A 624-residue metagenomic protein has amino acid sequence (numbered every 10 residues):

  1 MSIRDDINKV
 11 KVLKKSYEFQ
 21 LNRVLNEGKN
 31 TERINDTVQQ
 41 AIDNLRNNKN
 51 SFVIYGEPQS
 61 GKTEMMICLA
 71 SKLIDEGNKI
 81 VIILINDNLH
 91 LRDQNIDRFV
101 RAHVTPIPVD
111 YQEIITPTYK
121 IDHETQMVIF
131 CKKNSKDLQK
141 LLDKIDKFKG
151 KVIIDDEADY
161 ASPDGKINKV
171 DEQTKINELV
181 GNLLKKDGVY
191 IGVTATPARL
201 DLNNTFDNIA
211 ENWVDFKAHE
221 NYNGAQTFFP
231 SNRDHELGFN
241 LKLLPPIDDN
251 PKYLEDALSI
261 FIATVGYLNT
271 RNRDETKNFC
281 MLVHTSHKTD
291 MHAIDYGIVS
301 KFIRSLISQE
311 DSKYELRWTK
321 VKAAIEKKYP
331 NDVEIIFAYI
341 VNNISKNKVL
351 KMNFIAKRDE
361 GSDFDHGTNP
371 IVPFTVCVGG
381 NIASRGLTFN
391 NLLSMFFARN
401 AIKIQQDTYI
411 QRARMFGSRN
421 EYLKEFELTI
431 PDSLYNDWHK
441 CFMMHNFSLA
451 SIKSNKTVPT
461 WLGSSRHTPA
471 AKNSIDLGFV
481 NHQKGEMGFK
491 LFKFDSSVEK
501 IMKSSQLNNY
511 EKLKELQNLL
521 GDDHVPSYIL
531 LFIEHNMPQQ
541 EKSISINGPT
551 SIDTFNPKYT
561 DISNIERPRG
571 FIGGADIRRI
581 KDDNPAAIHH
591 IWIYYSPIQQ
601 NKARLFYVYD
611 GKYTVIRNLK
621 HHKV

Functional and structural regions predicted by a protein language model:
N48-M66: Walker A/P-loop
T63-M65, N78-H103, H287: Conserved Walker A/P-loop ATP-binding site and its immediately adjacent core in helicase/helicase-like ATPase domains
I96-Q112, L138-Q139, G150-I153, K169 (+4 more regions): Conserved C-terminal RecA-like helicase domain
E113-E157, A161-N182, G379-G380: Conserved RecA-like ASCE ATPase "motif II neighborhood" in helicase/translocase motors
K149-D155, D159, D164-R271, C280-L282 (+1 more regions): Conserved P-loop NTPase catalytic core
D256-R273, K277-F279, T285-D290, H445-I546: C-terminal catalytic or substrate-handling cores of phosphate/nucleotide- and metal-cofactor-dependent proteins acting
I355-N436: Conserved RecA-like P-loop NTPase helicase motor core
N400-Y422, F447, I529-V624: C-terminal accessory/interaction regions of large nucleic acid-associated machines
